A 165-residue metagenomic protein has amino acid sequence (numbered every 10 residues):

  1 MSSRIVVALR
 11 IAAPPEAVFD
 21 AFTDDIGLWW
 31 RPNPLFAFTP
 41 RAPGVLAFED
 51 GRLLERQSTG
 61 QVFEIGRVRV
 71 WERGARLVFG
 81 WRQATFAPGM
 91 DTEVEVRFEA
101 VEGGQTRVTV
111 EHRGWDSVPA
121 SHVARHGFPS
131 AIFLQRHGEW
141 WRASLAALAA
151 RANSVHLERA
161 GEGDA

Functional and structural regions predicted by a protein language model:
M1-A42, A165: Hydrophobic ligand-binding cavity/cleft-lining segments
V7-L9, I65-V70, T92-A100: Hydrophobic/aromatic beta-strand elements that line small-molecule binding cavities or substrate pockets in beta-rich
P14, G60, R73-G74, V101-G104: Short strand-connecting beta-turns/loops that link adjacent beta-strands
V18-F22, L53, V68, F79 (+3 more regions): Hydrophobic pocket/interface hotspot
F38-A42, A146-A165: Short, highly charged C-terminal tails/helix-capping segments
P40-Q83: Glycine-rich portal/gate segments that line the openings of hydrophobic small-molecule binding cavities
A84-R136: Beta-strand/loop substructures that line and gate deep hydrophobic ligand-binding cavities in soluble
